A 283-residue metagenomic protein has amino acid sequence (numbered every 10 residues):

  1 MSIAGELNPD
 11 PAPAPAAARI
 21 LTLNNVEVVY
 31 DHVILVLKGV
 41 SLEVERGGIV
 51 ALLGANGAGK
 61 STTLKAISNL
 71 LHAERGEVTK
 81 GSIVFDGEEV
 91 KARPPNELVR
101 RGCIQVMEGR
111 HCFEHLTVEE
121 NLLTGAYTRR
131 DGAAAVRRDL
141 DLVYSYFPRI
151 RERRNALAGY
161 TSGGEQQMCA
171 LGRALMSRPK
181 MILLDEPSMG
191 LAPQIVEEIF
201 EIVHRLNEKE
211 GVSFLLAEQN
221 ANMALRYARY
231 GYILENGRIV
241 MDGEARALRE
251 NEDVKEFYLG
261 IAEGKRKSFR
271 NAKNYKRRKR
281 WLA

Functional and structural regions predicted by a protein language model:
L53-A55: The feature captures the beta-strand-to-loop junction immediately N-terminal to the Walker
L70-L71, S82-R100, T128-G132: ABC ATPase NBD Q-loop/coupling interface
L116, Y160-T161, A174-L175: ABC ATPase signature
L157-T161, E165: Conserved ABC ATPase signature
M176-K180: A short, proline-enriched helix->beta-strand linker immediately N-terminal to the Walker B motif in ABC-type P-loop
E197-G211: Helical segment within the ABC ATPase nucleotide-binding domain
G260-A283: ABC ATPase nucleotide-binding domains
